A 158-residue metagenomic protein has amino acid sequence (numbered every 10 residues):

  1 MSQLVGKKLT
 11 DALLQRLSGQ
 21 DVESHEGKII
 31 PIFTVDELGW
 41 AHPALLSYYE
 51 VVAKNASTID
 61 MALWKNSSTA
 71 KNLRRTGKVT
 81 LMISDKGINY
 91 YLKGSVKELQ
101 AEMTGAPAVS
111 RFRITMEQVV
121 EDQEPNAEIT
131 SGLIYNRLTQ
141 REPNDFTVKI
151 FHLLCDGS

Functional and structural regions predicted by a protein language model:
M1-S158: Binding-site signature for planar aromatic cofactors or substrates
